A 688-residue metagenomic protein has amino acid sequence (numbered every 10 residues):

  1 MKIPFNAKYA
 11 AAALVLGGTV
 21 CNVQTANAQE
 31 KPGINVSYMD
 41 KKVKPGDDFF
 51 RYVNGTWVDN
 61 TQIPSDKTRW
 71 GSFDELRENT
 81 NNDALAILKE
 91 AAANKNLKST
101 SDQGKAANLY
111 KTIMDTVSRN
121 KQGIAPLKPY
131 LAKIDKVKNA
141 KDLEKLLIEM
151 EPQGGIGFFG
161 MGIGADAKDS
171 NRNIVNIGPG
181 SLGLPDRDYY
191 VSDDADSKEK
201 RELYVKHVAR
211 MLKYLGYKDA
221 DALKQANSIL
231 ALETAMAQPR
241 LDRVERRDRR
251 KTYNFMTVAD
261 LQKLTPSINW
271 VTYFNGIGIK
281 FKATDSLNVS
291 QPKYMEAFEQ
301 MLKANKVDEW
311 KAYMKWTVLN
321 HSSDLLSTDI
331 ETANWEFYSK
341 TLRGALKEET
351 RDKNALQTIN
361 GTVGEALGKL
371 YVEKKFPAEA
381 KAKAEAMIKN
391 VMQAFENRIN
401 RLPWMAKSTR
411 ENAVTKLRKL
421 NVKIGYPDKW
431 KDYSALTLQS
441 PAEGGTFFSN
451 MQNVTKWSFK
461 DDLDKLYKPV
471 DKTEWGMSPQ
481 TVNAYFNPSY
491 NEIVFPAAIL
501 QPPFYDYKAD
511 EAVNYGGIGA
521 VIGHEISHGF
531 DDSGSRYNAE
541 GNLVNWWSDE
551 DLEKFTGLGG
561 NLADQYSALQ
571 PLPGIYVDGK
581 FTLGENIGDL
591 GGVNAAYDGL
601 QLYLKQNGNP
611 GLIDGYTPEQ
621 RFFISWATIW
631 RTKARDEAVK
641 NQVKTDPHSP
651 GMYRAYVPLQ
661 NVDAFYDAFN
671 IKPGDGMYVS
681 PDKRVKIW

Functional and structural regions predicted by a protein language model:
M1-Q29: Bacterial Sec-dependent N-terminal signal peptides
Q29-S37: Short, Gly/Pro- and small/polar-rich lid/capping loops
Y38-D59, Y190, D194-K213, M405-K407 (+2 more regions): Hydrophobic/aromatic-rich, well-ordered segments within soluble, folded domains that form packed cores
K44-D47, Y52-S118: Active-site-surrounding "flap" and adjacent substrate/cofactor-binding loops of secreted or lumenal enzymes, prototyped
N60-P64, M161-G162, D186-D188, R240-R243 (+3 more regions): Short, solvent-exposed loop/turn and secondary-structure capping segments
D66-L88, D221-P239, N514-A520, E619-F622: Short secondary-structure subsegments characteristic of cysteine-rich extracellular domains
A91-N390: Noncatalytic, helix-rich "gating/capping" subdomain that lines the substrate-entry/channel surface of large enzyme
L264-S267, N288-P292, E349, K353-L356 (+2 more regions): Intrinsically disordered, low-complexity linker/terminal regions across diverse proteins
